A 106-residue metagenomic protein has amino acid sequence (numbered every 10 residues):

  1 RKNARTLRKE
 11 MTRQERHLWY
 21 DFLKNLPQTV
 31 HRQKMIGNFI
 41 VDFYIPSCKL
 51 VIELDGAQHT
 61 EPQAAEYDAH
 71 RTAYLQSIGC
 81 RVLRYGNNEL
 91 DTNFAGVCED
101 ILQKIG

Functional and structural regions predicted by a protein language model:
R1-G106: Nucleic-acid endo/exonuclease domains
